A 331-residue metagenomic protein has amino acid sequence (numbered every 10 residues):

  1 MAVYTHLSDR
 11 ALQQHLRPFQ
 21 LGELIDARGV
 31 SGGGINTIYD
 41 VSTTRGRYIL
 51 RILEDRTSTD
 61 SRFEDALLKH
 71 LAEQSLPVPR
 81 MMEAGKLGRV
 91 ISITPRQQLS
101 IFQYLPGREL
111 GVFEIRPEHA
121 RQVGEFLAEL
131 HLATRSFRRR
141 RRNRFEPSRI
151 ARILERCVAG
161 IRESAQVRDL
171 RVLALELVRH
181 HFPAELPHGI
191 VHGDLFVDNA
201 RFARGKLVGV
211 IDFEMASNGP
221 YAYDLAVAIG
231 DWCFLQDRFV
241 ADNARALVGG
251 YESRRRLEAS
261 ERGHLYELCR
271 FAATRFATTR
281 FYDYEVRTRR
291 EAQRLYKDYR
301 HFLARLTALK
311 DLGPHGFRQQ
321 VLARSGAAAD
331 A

Functional and structural regions predicted by a protein language model:
M1-K86, A203-K206, L322-A331: Conserved NTP-binding catalytic cores of kinases and kinase-like/nucleotidyltransferase enzymes across multiple kinase
L7-P18, R138-R140, A151-G193, A203 (+1 more regions): An alpha-helical support segment within catalytic cores of ATP-dependent transferases
S31-T44, I49-L50, M81-M82, E176-Y223 (+1 more regions): Active-site acidic catalytic loop and adjacent metal/ATP-binding pocket of ATP-dependent phosphoryl transfer enzymes
T43-R138: ATP-binding pocket architecture of kinase catalytic cores
D55, G107, V208, A216-N218 (+1 more regions): Activation segment
L110-A165, L186-H188, Q293: A cross-family kinase active-site recognition segment
R144, R156, R275-A331: ATP/Mg2+ or Mg2+-diphosphate-binding catalytic cores that bind nucleotide phosphates or diphosphates via glycine-rich
A222-R256, F271-T288: Active-site activation/catalytic loop segments of kinase-like enzymes and analogous catalytic loops in related
